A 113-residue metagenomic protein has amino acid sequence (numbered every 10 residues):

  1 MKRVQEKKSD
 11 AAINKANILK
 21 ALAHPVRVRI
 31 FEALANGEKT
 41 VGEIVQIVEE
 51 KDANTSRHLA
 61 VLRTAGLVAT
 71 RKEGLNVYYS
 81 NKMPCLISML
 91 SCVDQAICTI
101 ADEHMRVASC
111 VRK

Functional and structural regions predicted by a protein language model:
M1-D10, N14, L86-K113: Amphipathic alpha-helical dimerization/coiled-coil segments that flank or bridge DNA-binding/regulatory modules
E6, D10-A53, E73-L86: N-terminal helix-turn-helix DNA-binding core of bacterial DNA-binding proteins
L34, R63, K72-L75, A108-K113: Noncatalytic linker/hinge segments flanking ATPase motor cores
Q46, R63-T64: Alpha-helical residues within the helix-turn-helix
L59-A60: Short, hydrophobic-biased segments on the C-terminal half of alpha helices that form "recognition helices"
